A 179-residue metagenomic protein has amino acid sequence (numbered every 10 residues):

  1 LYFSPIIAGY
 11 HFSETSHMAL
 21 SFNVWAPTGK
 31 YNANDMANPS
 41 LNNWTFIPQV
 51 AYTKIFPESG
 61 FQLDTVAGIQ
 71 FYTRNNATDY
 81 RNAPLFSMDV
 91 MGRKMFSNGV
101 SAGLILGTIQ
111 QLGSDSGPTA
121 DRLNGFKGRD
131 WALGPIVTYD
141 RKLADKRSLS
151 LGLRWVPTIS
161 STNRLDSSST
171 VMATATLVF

Functional and structural regions predicted by a protein language model:
L1-N82, N124-G128: Outer-membrane pore/translocation modules
A77-F179: Outer membrane beta-barrel transmembrane domains
